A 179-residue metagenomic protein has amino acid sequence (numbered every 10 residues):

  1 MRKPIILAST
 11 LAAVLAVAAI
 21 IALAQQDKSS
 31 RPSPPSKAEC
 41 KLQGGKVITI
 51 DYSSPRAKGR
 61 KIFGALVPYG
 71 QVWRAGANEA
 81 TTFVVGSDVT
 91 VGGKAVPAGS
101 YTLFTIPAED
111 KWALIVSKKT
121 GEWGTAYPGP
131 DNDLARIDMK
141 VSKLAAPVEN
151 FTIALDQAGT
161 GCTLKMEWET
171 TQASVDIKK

Functional and structural regions predicted by a protein language model:
M1-P4: Positively charged n-region of N-terminal signal peptides that target proteins for export
S9-A18: Bacterial N-terminal signal peptides
A18-A19, K58: Generic low-polarity alpha-helical segments
A19-Q25: Juxtamembrane cytosolic interface motif at the C-terminal end of transmembrane helices
Q25-Q71, T120-K179: Primarily secretory-pathway and cell-envelope proteins
W73-E122: Mid-length scaffold segments of soluble, non-membrane domains
